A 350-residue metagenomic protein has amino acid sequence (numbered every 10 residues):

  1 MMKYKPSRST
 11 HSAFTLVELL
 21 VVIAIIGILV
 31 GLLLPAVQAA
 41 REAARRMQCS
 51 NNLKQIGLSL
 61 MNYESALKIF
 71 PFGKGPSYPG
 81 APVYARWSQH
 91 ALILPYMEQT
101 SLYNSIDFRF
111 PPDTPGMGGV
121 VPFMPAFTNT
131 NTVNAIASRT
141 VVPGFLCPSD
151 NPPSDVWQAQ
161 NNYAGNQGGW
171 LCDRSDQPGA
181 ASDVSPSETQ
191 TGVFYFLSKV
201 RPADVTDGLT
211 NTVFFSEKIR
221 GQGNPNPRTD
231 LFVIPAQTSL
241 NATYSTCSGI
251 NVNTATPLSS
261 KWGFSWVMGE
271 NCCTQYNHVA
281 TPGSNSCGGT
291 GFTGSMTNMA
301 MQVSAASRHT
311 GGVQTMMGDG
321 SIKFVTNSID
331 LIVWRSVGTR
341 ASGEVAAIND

Functional and structural regions predicted by a protein language model:
M1-L16, S77: N-terminal leader/signal peptides at the extreme start of proteins
H11-R45, C49, Q55: N-terminal single-pass transmembrane signal-anchor helix
V17, G57, M61, H90-E98 (+2 more regions): Non-transmembrane alpha-helical segments in soluble domains of secreted/periplasmic/extracellular proteins
A40, L53-F70: N-terminal alpha-helical signal peptides/signal-anchor transmembrane segments
C49-N52, Q89, V333: Stable alpha-helical elements in mature extracytoplasmic
A66-R86, S295-G312: Short, well-ordered junction/capping motifs at the entry into regular secondary structure
I69-Q237: Ligand-binding/active-site lining segments
P115, Q167-D350: Hydrophobic alpha-helical interface faces used for helix-helix packing
